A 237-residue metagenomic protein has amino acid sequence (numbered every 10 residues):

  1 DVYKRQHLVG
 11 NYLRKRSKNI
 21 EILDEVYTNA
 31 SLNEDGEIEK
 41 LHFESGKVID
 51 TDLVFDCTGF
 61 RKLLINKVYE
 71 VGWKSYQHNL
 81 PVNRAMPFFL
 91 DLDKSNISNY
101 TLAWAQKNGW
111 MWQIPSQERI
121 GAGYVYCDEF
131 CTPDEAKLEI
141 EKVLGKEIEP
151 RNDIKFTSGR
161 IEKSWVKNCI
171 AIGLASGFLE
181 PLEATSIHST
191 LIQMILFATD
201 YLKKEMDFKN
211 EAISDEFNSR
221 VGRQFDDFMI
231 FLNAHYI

Functional and structural regions predicted by a protein language model:
V2-Y3: Short, small-residue-biased leader/transition segments that mark boundaries at the very start of proteins
L23-E39: A conserved short coil-to-beta-strand element within the FAD-binding core of flavoproteins
E44-L53: Core beta-strand elements of the Rossmann-like FAD/NAD(P) dinucleotide-binding domain in flavoenzyme oxidoreductases
S45, T58, G173: Glycine-rich, N-terminal phosphate-binding loop of Rossmann-like dinucleotide-binding domains
K62, Y69-I97, E216: Central beta-strand plus flanking loop segment that forms part of the substrate or channel wall within the catalytic
A105-T157, A175-S189, K203-M206, N210: Conserved FAD/dinucleotide-binding core of flavoprotein oxidoreductases
C169-A171: Residue-level marker for buried hydrophobic side chains located in beta-strands that build the well-ordered beta-sheet
A198-I237: Active-site-proximal substrate-binding core of FAD-dependent oxidoreductases
